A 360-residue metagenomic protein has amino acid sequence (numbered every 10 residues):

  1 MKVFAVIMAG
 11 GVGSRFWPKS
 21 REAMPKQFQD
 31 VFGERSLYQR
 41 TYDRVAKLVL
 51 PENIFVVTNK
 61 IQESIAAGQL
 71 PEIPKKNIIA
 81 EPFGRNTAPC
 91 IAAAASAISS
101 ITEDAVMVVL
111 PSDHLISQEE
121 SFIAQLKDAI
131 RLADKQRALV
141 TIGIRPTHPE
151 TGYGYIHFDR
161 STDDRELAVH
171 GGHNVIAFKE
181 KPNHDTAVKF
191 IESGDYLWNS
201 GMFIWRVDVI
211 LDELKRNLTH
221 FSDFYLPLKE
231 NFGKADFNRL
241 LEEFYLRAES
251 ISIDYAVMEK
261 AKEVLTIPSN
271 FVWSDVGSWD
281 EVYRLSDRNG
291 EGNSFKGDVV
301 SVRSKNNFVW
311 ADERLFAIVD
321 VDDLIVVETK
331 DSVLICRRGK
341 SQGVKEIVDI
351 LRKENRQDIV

Functional and structural regions predicted by a protein language model:
M1, V207-V360: Left-handed beta-helix
M1-I7, R15-P18, E22-P25, G33-P111 (+3 more regions): Conserved N-terminal catalytic core of the sugar/cofactor nucleotidyltransferase
M1-V3, P51-E52, P74-K75, T102-A105 (+9 more regions): Short coil/turn connectors at secondary-structure junctions
I7-A9, V57, V108-P111, T141-R145 (+2 more regions): Short beta-strand segments
Y38, A94, D113, I156 (+3 more regions): Residue-level signal for inorganic ion chemistry
H114-I116, P146, W273: Short histidine/acidic/glycine/proline-rich micro-motifs that form metal- and phosphate-coordinating active-site loops
E119-A235, R239-L241, Y245, L265 (+1 more regions): Conserved core of the sugar-phosphate nucleotidyltransferase
